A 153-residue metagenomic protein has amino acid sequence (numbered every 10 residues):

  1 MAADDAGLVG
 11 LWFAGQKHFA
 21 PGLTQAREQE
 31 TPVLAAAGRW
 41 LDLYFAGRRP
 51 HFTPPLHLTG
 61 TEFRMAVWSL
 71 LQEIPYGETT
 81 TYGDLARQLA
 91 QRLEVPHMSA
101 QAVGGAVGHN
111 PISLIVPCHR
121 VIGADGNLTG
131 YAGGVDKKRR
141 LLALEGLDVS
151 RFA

Functional and structural regions predicted by a protein language model:
M1-P50, G123-A153: Low-complexity, small/basic-enriched stretches that occur predominantly at protein N-termini or linker tails
R48-A153: Nucleic acid-binding interface residues in structured DNA/RNA-binding domains, emphasizing the DNA-engaging scaffolds
